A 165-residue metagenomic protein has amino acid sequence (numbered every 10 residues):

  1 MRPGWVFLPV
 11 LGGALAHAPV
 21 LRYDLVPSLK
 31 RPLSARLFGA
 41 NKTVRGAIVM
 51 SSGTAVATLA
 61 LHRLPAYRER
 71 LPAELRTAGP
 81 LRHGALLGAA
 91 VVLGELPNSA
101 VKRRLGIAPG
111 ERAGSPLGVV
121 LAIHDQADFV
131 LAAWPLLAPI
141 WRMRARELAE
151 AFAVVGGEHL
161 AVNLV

Functional and structural regions predicted by a protein language model:
M1-L137, W141-V165: Interhelical loop and helix-boundary elements at the membrane-water interface of polytopic inner-membrane proteins
